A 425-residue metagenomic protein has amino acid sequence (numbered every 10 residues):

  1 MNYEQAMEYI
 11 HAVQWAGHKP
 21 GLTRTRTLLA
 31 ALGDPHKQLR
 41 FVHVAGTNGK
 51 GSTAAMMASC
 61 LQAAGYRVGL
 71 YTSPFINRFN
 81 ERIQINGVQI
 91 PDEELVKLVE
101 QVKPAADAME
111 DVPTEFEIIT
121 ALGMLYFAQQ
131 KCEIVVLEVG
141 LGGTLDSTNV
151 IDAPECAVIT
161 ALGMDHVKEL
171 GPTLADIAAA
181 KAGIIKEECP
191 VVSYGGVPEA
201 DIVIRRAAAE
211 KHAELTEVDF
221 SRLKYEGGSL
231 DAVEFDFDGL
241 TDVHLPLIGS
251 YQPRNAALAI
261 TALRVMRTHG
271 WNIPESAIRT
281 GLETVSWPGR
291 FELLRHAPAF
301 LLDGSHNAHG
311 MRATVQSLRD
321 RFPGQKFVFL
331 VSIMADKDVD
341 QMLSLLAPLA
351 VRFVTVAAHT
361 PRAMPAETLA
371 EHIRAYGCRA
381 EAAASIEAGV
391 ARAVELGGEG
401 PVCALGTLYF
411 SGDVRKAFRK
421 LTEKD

Functional and structural regions predicted by a protein language model:
M1-R40, K168: Positively charged, low-complexity intrinsically disordered leader regions
L22, R26-K37, A63-D152, L170 (+1 more regions): ATP-dependent carboxylate-amine ligase catalytic core
K37-Q38, I134-L137, L145-V158, L162-G163 (+3 more regions): Nucleotide phosphate-binding/pyrophosphate-handling subdomain across enzymes that bind or process nucleotide phosphates
V44, S52-G69: A conserved segment at the C-terminal end of the G1
E110-D111, I118, K131-E138, P154-G239 (+2 more regions): Acidic, Mg2+-coordinating active-site environments of NTP-dependent enzymes
Y194-T216, L230-D231, A299-L302, A308 (+1 more regions): C-terminal helical cap/extension that packs against the catalytic core of soluble nucleotide-cofactor enzymes
T407: Active-site-proximal loop/hinge segments that shape catalytic or ion-binding/gating pockets
